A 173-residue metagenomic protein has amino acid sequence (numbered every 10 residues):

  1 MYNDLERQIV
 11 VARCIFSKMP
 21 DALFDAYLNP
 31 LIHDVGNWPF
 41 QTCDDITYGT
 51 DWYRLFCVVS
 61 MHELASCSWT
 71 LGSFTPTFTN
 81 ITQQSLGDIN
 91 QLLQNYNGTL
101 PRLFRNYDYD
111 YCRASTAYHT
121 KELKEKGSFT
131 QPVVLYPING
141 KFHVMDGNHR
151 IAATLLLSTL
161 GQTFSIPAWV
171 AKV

Functional and structural regions predicted by a protein language model:
M1-I81: N-terminal extension/subdomain marker
Y2-I9, D45, S128-V173: A short, basic-hydrophobic beta/loop patch
R7, R13, R54, R102-R105 (+2 more regions): Arginine residue identity/basic-tract feature
A12, A22, A26, A65 (+3 more regions): A sequence-composition feature that detects small, non-aromatic residues
C57-E63, C67, G72-F74, T79-M145 (+1 more regions): Short alpha-helix boundary/capping and kink motifs at helix termini
